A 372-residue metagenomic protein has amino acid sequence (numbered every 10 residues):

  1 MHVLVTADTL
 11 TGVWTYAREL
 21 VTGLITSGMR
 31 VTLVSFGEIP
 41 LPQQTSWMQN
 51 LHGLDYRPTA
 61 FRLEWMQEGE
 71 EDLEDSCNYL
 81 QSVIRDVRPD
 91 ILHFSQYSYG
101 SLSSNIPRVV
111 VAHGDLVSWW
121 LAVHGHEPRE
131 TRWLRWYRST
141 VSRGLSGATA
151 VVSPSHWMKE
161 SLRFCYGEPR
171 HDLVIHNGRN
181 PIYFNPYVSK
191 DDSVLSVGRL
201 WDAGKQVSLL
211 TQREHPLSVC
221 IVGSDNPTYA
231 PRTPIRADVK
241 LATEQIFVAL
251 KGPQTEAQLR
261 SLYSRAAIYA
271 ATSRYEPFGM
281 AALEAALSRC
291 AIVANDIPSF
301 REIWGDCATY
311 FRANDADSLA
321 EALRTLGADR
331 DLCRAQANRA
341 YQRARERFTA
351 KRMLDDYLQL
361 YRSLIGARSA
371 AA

Functional and structural regions predicted by a protein language model:
E130-V151: Membrane-proximal helix-turn-helix segments that form the acceptor-binding/catalytic region of lipid-linked
L145, S261-A266: Short alpha-helical donor nucleotide-sugar binding micro-motif in glycosyltransferases
S146-G147, S153, K159-R179, Y187: Helix-loop-beta element that forms the nucleotide-linked donor phosphate-binding surface in glycosyltransferases
V188-K205, T211-S224: Conserved donor-binding/catalytic core segment of Leloir-type glycosyltransferases
T233-A257: Nucleotide-activated donor-binding/catalytic signature segment of Leloir-type glycosyltransferases, i.e., the conserved
R274: Aromatic "clamp/platform" in nucleotide-sugar-dependent glycosyltransferases that forms part of the donor/acceptor
A291-A294: Short hydrophobic beta-strand element within catalytic cores of glycosyltransferases and related nucleotide-activated
A308-D317, T325-D331: Conserved acidic donor-binding segment of nucleotide-sugar-dependent glycosyltransferases
